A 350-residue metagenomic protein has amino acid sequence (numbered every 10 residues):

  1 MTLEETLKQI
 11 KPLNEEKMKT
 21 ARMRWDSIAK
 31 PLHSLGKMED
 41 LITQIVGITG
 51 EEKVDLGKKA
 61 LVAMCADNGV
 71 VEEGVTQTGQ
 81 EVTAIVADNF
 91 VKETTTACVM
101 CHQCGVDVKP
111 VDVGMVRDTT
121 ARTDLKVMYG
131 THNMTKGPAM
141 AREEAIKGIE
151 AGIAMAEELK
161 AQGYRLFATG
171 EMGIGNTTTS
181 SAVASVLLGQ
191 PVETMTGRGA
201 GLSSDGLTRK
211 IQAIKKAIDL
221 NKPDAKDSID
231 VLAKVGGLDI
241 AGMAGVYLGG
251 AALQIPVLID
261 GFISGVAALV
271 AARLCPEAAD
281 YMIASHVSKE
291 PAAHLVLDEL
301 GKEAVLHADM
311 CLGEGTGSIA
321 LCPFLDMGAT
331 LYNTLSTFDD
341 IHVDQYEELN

Functional and structural regions predicted by a protein language model:
T2-N350: N-terminal loops that bind phosphate or other acidic moieties and the adjacent beta-alpha structural core
